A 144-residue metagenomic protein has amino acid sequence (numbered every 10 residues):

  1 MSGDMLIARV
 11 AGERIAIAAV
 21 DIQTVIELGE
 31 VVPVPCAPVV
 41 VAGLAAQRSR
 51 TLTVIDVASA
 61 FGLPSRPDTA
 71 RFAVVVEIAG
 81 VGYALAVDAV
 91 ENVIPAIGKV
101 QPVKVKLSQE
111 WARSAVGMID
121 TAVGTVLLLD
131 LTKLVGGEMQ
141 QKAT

Functional and structural regions predicted by a protein language model:
M1-T144: An acidic, low-aromatic, low-complexity terminal/linker signal
